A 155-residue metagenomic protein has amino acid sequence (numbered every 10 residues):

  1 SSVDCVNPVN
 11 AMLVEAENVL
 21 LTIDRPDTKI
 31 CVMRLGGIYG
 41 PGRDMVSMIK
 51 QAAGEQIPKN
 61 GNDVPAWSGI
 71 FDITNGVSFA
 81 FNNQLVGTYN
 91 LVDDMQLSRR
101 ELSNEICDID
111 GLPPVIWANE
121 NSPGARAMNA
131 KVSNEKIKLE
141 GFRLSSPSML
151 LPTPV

Functional and structural regions predicted by a protein language model:
S1-A11: Active-site "gating" loop of Rossmann-like NAD(P)-dependent oxidoreductase/epimerase domains
V9-L20, I70-I73: Conserved catalytic Lys-bearing alpha helix of Rossmann-like short-chain dehydrogenase/reductases
A11, P65-S68, L97, V132: Residue-level signal for the nucleotide or nucleotide-sugar donor/cofactor binding architecture
E15-P41: Conserved beta-loop-beta element that borders a ligand/cofactor-binding pocket
P41-I49: Short beta-loop-alpha junction of Rossmann-like oxidoreductase domains
M48-D72: A conserved pocket-lining segment of Rossmann-fold NAD(P)-dependent short-chain dehydrogenase/reductase
I73-M128: Mid/C-terminal beta-alpha module of Rossmann-like enzyme folds, strongest in SDR-family dehydrogenases/epimerases
N82, P113-P114, G124-V155: C-terminal amphipathic/interface module of NAD(P)-dependent oxidoreductases and related NAD-binding regulators
